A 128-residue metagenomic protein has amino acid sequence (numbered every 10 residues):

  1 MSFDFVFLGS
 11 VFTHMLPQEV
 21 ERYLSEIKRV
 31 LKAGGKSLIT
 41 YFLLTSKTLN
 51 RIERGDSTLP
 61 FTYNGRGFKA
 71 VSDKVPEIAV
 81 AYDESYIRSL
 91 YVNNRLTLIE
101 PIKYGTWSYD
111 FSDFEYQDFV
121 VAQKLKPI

Functional and structural regions predicted by a protein language model:
M1-V6: A short acidic, Gly/Pro-enriched loop at the edge of an enzyme's catalytic core that lines a small-molecule cofactor
F7-V11: Short catalytic micro-motifs in class I SAM-dependent methyltransferases
F12-T13, V30, V71-K74: A short, structure-level motif marking secondary-structure boundaries and short turns
L16-P17: Helix-capping/helix-break motifs at membrane-protein junctions, especially on the cytosolic side just before or after
E21-A33: A short glycine-rich, Lys/Arg-flanked "PGG" loop and its adjoining helix->strand segment in the class I
R22, K36-I128: Class I (Rossmann-like) S-adenosyl-L-methionine-dependent methyltransferase catalytic domain, capturing the SAM-binding
